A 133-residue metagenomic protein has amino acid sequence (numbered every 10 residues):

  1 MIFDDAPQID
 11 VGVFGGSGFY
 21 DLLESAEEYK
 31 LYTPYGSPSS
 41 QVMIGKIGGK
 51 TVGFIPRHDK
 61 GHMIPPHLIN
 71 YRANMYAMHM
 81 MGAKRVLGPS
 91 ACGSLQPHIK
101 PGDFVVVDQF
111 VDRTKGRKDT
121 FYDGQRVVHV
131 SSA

Functional and structural regions predicted by a protein language model:
I2-S132: Metabolite-binding pocket within alpha/beta catalytic cores that recognizes anionic/polar moieties
